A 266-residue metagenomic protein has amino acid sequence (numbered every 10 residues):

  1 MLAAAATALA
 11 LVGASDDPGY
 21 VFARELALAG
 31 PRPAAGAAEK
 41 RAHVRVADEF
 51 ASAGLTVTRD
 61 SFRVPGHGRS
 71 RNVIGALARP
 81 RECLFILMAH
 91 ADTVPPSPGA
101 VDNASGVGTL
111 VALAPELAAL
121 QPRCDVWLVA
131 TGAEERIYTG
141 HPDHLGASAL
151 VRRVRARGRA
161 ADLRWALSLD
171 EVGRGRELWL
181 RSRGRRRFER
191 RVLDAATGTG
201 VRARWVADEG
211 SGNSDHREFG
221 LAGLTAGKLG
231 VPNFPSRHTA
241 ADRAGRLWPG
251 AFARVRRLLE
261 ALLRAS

Functional and structural regions predicted by a protein language model:
L2-V12: Hydrophobic alpha-helical targeting segments used for export or membrane insertion
A10-K40, A53, D92-T93, W165 (+3 more regions): N-terminal capping segment at the start of a domain
G13-Y20, P33-V44, A100-G108, H141-L145 (+4 more regions): Soluble non-cytosolic domains of exported or imported proteins
F22-A78: A non-catalytic alpha/beta surface segment that caps or lines the substrate-entry region of metallo-dependent hydrolase
P33, R63-G66, P80-R81, A91-P95 (+4 more regions): Solvent-exposed loop/turn segments at secondary-structure junctions within structured extracellular/periplasmic domains
R59, I74, L84-M88, W127-A130 (+2 more regions): Structural recognition of the beta-strand scaffold that forms the well-ordered cores of secreted hydrolase catalytic
R59, W165, V172-S266: Active-site-adjacent substrate-binding region of metalloamidase/peptidase-like peptide-processing proteins
V94-A195, V201-A203, S211-G212, H216: Acidic/histidine-rich catalytic neighborhood of metal-dependent amide-processing enzymes
